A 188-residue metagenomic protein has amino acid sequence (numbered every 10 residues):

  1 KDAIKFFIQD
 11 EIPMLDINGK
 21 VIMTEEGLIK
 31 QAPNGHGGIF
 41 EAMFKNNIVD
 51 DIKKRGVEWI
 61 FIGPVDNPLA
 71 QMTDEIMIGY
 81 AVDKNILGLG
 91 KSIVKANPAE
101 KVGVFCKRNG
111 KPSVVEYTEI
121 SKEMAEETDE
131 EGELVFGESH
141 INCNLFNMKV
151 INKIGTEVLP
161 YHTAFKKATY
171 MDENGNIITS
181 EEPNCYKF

Functional and structural regions predicted by a protein language model:
D2-E100: Conserved beta-loop-beta/alpha segment of the NTase-like Rossmann-fold superfamily that binds/positions NTPs
I52-F61, L69-T73, I78-F188: Catalytic core of tubulin tyrosine ligase-like
